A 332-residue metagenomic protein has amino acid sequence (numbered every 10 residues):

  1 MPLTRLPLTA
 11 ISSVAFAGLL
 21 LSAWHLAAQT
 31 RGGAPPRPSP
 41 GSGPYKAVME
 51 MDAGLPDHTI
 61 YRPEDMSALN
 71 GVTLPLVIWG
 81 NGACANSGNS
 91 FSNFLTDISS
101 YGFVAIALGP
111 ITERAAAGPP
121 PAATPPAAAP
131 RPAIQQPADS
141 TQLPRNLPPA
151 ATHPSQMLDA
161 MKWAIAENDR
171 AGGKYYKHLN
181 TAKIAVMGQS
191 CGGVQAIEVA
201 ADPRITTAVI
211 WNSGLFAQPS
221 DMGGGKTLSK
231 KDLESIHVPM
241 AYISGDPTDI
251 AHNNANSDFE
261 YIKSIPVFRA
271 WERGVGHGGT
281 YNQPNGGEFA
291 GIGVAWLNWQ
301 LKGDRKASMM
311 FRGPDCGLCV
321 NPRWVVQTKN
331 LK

Functional and structural regions predicted by a protein language model:
I11-A23: Bacterial N-terminal signal peptides
Q29-V72: N-terminal cap/lid segment of alpha/beta-hydrolase-fold proteins
G71-G82: Short beta-strand element of the alpha/beta-hydrolase
N89-T112: Short amphipathic alpha-helix adjacent to the substrate-entry channel of hydrolases
A123-T181: Alpha/beta-hydrolase active-site loop
K162-S235: Primarily recognizes the serine-hydrolase "nucleophile elbow" in alpha/beta-hydrolase and SGNH/GDSL folds
T206-Q283: The feature captures the conserved acid-bearing segment of alpha/beta-hydrolase catalytic domains
G274-G276, Q283-K332: Alpha/beta-hydrolase-fold serine-hydrolase catalytic core, especially in secreted/extracellular enzymes
